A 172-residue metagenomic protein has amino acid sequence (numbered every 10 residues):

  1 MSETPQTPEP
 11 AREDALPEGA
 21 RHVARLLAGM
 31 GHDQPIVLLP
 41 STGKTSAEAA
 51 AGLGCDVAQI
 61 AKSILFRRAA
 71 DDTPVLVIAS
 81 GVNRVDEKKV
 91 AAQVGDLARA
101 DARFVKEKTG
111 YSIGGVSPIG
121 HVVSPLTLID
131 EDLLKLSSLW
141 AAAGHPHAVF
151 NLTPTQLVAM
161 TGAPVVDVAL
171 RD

Functional and structural regions predicted by a protein language model:
S2-D172: Extended, low-hydrophobicity, polar/charged segments
